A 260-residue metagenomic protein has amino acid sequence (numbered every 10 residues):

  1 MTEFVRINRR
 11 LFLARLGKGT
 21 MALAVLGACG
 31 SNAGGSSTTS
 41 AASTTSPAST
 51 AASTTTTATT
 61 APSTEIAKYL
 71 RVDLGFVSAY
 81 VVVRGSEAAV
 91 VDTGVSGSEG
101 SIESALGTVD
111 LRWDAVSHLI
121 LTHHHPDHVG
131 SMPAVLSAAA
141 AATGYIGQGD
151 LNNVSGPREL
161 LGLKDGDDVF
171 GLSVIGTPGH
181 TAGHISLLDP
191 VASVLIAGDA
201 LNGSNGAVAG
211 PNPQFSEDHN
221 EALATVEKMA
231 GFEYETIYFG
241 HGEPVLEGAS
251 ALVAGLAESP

Functional and structural regions predicted by a protein language model:
M1-L11, K18-V25, C29: N-terminal secretory signal peptides
C29-T39: Bacterial lipoprotein signal-peptidase II cleavage site
S37-T60: Extracellular mucin-like PTS domains
A61-V109, S186-D199, G203: Conserved beta-strand hairpin/beta-sheet module of binuclear metal-dependent hydrolase folds, prominently
Y69, G97-S98, G107-V169: Active-site HxH/HxHxD metal-binding segment of metal-dependent hydrolases
L70-V72, R158, I175-P178: Short Gly/Pro-enriched turn/cap motifs at secondary-structure boundaries
A88, S96-G97, I175-P178, A182-S259: Metallo-beta-lactamase
G171-S173: Conserved N-terminal boundary motif of the eukaryotic protein kinase catalytic domain
